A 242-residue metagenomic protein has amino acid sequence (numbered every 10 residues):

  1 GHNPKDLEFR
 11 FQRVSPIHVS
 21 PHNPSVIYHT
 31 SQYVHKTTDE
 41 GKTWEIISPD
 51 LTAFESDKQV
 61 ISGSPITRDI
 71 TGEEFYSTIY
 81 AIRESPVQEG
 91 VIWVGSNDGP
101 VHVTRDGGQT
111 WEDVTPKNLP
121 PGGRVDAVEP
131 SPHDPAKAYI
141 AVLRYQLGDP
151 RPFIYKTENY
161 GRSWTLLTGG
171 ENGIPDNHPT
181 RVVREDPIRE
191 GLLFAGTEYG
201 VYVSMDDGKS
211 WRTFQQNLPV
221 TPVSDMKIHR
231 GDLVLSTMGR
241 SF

Functional and structural regions predicted by a protein language model:
G1-S241: Beta-propeller blade termini and top-face loops
